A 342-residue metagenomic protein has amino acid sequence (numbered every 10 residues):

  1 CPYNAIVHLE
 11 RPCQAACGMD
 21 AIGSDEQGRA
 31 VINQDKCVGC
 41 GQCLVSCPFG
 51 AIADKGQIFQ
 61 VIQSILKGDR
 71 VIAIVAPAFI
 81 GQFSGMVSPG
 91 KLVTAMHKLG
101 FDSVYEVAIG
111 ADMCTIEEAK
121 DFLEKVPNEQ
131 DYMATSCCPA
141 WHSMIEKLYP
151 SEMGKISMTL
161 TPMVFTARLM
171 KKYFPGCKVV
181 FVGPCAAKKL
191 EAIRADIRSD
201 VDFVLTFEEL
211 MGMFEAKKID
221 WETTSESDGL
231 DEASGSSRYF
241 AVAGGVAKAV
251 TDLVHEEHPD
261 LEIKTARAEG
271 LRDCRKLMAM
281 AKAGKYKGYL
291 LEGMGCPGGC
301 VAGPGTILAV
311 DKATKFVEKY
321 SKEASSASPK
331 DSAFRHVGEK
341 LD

Functional and structural regions predicted by a protein language model:
C1-V38, Q42-I58, I307: Iron-sulfur cluster-binding cysteine motifs and their immediate structural context in ferredoxin-like electron-transfer
D54-D342: Iron-sulfur-associated redox domains of electron-transfer enzymes in respiratory and anaerobic energy metabolism
